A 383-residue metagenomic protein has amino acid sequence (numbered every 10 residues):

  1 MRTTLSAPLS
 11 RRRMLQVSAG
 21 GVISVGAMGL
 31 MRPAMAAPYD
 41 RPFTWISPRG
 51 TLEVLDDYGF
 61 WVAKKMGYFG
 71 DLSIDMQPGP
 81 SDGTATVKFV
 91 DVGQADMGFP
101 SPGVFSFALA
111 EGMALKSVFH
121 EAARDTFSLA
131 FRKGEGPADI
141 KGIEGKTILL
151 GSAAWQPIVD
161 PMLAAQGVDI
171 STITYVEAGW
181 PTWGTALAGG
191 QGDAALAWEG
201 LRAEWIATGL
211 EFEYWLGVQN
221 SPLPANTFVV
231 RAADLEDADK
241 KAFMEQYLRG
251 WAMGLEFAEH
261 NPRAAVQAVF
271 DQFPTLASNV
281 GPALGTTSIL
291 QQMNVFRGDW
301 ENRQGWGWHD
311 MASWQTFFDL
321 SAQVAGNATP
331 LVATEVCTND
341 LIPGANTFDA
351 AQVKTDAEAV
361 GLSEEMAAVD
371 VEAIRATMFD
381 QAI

Functional and structural regions predicted by a protein language model:
M1-R13, G20-M28, M35: N-terminal secretory signal peptides
A19-G20, A95, G192, R249-E256: Solvent-exposed alpha-helix faces
A36-E199, W215-P222, A350, A368-I383: Short, glycine-/small- and polar/acidic-enriched structural segments that line small-molecule recognition paths
E121-F131, I206-D237, M244, L248: Periplasmic-binding protein-like
V176, G189-G190, A194, W205-Y214 (+6 more regions): A residue-level marker of the well-folded mature domains of exported/periplasmic proteins
A238-P330: Secondary-structure end/capping motifs
Q315-I383: Conserved C-terminal helix/tail region of periplasmic/extracytoplasmic solute-binding proteins
